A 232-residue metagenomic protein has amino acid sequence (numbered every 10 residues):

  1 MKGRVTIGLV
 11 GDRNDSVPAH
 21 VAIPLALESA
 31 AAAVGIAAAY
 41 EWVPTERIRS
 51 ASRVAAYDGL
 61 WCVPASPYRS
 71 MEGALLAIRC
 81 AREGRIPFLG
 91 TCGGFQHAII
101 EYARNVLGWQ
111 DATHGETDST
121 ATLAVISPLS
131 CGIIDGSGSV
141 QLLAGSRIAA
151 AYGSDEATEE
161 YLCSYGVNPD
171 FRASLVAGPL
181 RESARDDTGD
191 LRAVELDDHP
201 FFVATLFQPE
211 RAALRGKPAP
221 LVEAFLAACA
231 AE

Functional and structural regions predicted by a protein language model:
M1-E156, L162-D198, L206-E232: N-terminal beta1-alpha1 cap of cysteine-dependent amidohydrolase-like domains
